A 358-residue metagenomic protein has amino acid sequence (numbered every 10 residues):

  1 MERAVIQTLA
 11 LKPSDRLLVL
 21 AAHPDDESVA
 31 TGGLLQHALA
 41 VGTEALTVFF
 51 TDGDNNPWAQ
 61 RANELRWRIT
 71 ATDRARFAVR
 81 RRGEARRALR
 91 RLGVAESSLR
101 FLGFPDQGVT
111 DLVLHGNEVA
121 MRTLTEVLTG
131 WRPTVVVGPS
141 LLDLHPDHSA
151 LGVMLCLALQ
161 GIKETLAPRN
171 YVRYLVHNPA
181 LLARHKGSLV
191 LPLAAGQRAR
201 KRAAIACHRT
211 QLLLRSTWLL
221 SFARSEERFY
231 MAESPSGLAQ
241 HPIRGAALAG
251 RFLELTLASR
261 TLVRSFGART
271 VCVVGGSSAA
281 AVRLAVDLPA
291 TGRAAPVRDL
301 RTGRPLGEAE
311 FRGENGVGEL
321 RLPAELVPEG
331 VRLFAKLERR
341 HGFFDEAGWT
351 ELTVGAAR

Functional and structural regions predicted by a protein language model:
M1-A10, G83-S97, L114, G161-A357: The feature marks non-catalytic terminal segments
M1-W131, V153-L166, L255-L257, T261-R264 (+3 more regions): Active-site rim/loop-helix segments in enzyme catalytic domains that contact anionic ligands
A22, L102-P105, G138-L142, V172-R173: Short, well-ordered beta-to-alpha junction loops that form the rim of enzyme active sites and present histidine/acidic
E27-V29, D54-P57, L141-H148, H177-N178 (+1 more regions): Active-site environment of divalent metal-dependent phosphoester hydrolases
R68-D73, P139, H185-P192: Short coil/turn segments at secondary-structure junctions
A78, H145-H148, A195: Active-site metal-coordination segments of metallo-dependent hydrolases
P133-A158: Extended, charged catalytic domains and RNA/DNA-binding interfaces, predominantly in divalent-metal-using enzymes
